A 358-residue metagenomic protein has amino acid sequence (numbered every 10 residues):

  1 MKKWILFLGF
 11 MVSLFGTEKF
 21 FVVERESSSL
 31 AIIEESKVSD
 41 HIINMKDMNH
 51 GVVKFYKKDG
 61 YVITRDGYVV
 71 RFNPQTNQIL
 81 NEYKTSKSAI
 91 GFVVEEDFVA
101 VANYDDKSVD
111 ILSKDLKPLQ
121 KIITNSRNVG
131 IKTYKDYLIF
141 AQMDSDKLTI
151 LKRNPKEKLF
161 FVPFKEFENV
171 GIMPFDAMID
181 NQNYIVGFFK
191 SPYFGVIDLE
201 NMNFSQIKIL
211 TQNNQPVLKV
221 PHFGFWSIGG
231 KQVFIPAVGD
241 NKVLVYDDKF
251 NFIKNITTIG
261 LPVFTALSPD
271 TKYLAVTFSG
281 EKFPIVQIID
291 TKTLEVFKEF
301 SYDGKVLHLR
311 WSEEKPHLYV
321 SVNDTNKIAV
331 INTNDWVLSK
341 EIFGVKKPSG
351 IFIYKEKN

Functional and structural regions predicted by a protein language model:
W4-S13: Sec-dependent N-terminal signal peptides
V12-N358: Predominantly soluble domains enriched in secretory-pathway, periplasmic, or organellar proteins
